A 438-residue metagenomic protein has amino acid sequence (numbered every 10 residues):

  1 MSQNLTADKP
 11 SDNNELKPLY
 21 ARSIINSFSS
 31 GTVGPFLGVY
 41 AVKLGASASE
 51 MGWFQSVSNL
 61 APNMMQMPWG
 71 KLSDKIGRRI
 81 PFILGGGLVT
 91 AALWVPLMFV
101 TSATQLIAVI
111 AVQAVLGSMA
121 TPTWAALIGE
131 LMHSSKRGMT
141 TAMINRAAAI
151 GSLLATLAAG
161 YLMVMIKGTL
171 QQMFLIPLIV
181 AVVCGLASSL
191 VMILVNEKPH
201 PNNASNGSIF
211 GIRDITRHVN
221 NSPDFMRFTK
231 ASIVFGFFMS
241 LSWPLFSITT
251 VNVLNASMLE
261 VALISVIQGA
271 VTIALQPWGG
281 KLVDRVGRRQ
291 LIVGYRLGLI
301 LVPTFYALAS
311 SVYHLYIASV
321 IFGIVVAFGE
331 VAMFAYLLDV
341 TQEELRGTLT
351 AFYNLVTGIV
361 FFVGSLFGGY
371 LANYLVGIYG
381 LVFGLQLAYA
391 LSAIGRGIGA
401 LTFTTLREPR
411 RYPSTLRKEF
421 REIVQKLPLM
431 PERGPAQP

Functional and structural regions predicted by a protein language model:
S2-L16, E197-K230, S414-P438: Juxtamembrane intracellular "pre-TM" segments in multi-pass secondary transporters
L5-P62, D224-S265: Helix-loop boundary and gating motifs at the non-cytosolic
W53-K71, V266-W278: Central cavity-lining transmembrane alpha-helices of secondary-active solute carriers, predominantly the Major
M65-G77, M163, L275-G287, A372: Helix-to-loop junctions at the C-terminal end of transmembrane segments in multipass secondary transporters
P81-V95, V182, Q290-F305, A393: Structural signature of the two symmetry-related core transmembrane helices
A111-A148: Cytoplasmic helix-loop-helix junction between adjacent transmembrane helices in 12-TM secondary transporters
A159, V182-P201, G399-R407: C-terminal membrane-cytosol helix-exit motif in multi-pass small-molecule transporters
M163-V182, A372-G395: A membrane-interface helix-boundary motif in multi-pass transporters
